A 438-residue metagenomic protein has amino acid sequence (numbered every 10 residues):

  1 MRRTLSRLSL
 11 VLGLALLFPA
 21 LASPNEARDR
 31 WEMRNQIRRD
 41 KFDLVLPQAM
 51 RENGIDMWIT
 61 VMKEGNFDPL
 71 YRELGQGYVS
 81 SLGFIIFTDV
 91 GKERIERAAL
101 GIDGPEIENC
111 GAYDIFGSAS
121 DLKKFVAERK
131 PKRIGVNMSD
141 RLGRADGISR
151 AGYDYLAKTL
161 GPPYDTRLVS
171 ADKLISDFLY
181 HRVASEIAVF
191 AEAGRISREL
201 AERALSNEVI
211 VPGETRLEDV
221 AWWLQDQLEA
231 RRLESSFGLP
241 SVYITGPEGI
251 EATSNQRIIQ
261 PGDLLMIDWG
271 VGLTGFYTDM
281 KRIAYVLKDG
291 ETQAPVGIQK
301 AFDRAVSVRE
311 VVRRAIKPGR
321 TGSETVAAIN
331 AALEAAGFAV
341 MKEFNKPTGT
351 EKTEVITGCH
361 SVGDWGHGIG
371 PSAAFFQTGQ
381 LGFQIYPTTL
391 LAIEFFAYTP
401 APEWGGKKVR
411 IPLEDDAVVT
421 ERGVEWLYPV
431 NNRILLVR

Functional and structural regions predicted by a protein language model:
M1-L10: Bacterial N-terminal signal peptides that target proteins for export
S9-A20: Bacterial N-terminal signal peptides
S23-R438: Active-site neighborhoods and metal-handling regions in enzymes and metal-associated proteins
